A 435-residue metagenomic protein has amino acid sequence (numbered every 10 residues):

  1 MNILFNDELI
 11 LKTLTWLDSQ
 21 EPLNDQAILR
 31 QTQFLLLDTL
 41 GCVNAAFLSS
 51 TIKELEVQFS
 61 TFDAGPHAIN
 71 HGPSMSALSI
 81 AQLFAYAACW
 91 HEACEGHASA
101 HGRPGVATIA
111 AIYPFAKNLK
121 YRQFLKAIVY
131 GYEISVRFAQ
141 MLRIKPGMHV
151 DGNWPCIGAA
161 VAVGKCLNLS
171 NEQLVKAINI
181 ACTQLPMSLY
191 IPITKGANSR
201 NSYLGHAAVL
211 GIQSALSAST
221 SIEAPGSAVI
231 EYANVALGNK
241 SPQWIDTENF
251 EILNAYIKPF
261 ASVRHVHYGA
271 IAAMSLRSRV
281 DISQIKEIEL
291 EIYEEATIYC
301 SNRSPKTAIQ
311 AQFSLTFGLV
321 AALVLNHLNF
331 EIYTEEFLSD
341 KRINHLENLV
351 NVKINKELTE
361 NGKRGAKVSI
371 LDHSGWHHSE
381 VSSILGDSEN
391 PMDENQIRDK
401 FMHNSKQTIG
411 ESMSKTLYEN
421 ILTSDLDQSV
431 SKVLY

Functional and structural regions predicted by a protein language model:
M1-L253, S424-Y435: N-terminal core-entry segment
I3, L167, A197-G205, G226 (+7 more regions): Hydrophobic alpha-helical scaffolding
H67-I69, F84, A88, P146 (+7 more regions): Flexible, active-site-adjacent loop/turn segments at secondary-structure boundaries
V235-S278: Membrane-embedded hairpin module used as a gating/binding unit in multi-pass transport and secretion proteins
R264-T423: Intrinsically disordered, low-complexity Ser/Thr/Pro/Gly-rich interaction regions that scaffold/cooperate
